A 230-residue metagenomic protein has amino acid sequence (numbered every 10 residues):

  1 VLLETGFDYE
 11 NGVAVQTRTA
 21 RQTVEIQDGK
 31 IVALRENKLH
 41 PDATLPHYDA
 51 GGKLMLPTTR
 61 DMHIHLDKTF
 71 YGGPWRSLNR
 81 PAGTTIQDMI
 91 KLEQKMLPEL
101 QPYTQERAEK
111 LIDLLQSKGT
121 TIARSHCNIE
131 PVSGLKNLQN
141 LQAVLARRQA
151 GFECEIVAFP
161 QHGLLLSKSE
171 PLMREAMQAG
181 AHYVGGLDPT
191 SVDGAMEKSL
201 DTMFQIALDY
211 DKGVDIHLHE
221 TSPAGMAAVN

Functional and structural regions predicted by a protein language model:
V1, H40-P81: Replace "His-x-His-based motif
V1-D42: N-terminal metal-binding scaffold of metallo-dependent hydrolase/deaminase domains
V24, G29, G52, H63 (+3 more regions): Divalent metal-coordination and catalytic microenvironments
P57-T69, C127, G213-S222: Histidine-centered catalytic micro-motifs
F70-T104, G180-Y183, I206, Y210 (+1 more regions): Active-site gating loops and adjacent loop-to-helix segments of metal-dependent hydrolytic enzymes
Q87-P98, E106-K136, L141, Q149-Q161 (+2 more regions): Divalent metal-dependent hydrolysis catalytic cores, especially in the metallo-beta-lactamase
K136-A150, L166-N230: Histidine/acidic residue-rich metal-binding segments in metalloenzymes
